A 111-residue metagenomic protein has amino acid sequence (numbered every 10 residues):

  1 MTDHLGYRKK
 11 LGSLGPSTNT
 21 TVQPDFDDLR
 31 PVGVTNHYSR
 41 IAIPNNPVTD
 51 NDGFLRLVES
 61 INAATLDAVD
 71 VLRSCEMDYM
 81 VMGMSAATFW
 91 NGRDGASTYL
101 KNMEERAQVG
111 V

Functional and structural regions predicted by a protein language model:
M1-L66: N-terminal glycine-rich anion-binding loop in soluble enzyme alpha/beta folds
T35, V109-V111: Proline-centered loop/turn at the N-terminus of a beta-strand
S60-V109: N-terminal glycine-rich phosphate/adenylate-binding segment common to multiple enzyme folds
